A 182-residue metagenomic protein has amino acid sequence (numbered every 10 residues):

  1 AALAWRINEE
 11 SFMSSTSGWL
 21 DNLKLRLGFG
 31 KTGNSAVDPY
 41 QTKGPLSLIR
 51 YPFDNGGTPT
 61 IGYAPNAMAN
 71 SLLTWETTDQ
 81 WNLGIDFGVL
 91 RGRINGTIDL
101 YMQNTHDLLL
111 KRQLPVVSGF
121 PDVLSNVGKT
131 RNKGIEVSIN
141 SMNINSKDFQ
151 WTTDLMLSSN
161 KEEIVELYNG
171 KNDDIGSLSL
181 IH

Functional and structural regions predicted by a protein language model:
A1-I181: Extracellular/periplasmic, surface-exposed regions of secreted and cell-surface proteins
